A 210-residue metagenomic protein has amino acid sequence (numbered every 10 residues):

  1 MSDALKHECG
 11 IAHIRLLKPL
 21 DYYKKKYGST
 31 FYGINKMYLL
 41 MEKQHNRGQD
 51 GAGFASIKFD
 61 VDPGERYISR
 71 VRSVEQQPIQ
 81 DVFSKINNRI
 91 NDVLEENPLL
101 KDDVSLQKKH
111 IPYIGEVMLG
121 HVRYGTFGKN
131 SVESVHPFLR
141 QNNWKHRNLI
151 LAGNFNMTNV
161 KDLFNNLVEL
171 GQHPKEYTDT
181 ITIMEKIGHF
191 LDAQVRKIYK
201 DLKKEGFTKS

Functional and structural regions predicted by a protein language model:
M1-S210: Conserved short alpha-helical segments that host acidic/polar catalytic motifs at enzyme active sites
